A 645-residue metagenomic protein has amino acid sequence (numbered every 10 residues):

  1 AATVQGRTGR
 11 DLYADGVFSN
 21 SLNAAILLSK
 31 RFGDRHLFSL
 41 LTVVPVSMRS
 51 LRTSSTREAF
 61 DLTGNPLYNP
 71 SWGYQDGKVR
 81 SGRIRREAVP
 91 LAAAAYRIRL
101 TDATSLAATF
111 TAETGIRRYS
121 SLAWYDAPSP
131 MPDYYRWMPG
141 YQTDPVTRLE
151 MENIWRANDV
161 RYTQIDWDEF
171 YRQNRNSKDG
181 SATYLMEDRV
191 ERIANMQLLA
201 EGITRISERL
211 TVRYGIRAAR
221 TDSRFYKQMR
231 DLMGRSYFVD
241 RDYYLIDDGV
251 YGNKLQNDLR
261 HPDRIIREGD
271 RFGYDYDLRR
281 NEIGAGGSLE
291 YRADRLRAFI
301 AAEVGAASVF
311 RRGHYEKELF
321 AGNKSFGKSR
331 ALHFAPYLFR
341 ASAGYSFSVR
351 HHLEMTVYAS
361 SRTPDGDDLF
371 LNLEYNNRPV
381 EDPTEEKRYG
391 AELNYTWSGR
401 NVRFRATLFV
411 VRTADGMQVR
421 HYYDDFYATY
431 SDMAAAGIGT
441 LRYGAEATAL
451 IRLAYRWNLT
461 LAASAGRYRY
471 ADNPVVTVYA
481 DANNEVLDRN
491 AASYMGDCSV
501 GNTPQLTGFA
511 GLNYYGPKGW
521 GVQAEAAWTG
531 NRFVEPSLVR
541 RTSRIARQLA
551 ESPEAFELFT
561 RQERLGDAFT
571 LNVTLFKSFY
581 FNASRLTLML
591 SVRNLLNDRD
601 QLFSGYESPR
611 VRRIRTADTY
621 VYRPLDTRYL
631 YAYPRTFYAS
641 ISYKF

Functional and structural regions predicted by a protein language model:
A1-T8, Y13-R52, I84, V89-D102 (+2 more regions): Transmembrane beta-barrel wall of Gram-negative outer-membrane proteins
R10-D11, G501-Y580, S604-G605: C-terminal beta-barrel architecture of Gram-negative outer-membrane proteins
S29, L37-A95, R118-E187, Y251-R267 (+1 more regions): Acidic/polar loop-and-plug regions of large Gram-negative outer-membrane beta-barrel proteins
S50, S54-S55, A59, Q256 (+9 more regions): Surface-exposed extracellular loop regions of Gram-negative outer-membrane beta-barrel proteins, predominantly
Y68-L91, A95, L278, S329-L338 (+6 more regions): Outer-membrane beta-barrel signature, preferentially recognizing the C-terminal barrel domain of Gram-negative
L185, T211-S348, V475, Y479: Signature of Gram-negative outer-membrane beta-barrel scaffolds
R292-R295, F409-R412, M433-R540, S640-K644: Gram-negative outer-membrane beta-barrel transporters
W528-A546, K577-F645: C-terminal beta-signal and adjacent terminal beta-strands/loops of Gram-negative outer-membrane beta-barrel proteins
